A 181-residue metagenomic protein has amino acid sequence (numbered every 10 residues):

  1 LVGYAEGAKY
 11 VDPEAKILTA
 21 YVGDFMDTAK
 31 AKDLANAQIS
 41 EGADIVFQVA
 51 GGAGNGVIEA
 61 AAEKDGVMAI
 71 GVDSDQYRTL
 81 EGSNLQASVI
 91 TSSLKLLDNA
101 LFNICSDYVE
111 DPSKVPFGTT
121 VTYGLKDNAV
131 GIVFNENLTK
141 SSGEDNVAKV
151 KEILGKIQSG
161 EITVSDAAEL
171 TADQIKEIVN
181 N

Functional and structural regions predicted by a protein language model:
L1-N181: A residue-level marker of the well-folded mature domains of exported/periplasmic proteins
